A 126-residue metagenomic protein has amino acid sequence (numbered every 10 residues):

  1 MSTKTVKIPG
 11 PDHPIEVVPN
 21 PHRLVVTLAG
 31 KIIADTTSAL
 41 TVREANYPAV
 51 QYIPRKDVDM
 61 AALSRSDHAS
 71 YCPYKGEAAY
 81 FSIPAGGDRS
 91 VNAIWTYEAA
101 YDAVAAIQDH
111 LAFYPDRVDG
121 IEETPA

Functional and structural regions predicted by a protein language model:
M1-A126: Terminal leader/tail segments of proteins
